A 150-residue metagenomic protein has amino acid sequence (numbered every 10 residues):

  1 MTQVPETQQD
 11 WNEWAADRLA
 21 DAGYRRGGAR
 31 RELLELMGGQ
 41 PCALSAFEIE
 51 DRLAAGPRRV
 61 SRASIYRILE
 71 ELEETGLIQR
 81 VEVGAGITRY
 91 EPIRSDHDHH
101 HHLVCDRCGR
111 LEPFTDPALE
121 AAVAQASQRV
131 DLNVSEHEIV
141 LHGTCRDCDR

Functional and structural regions predicted by a protein language model:
D10-G23: Short, Lys/Arg-enriched N-terminal segment that forms or immediately precedes the first helix of a structured domain
N12, A29-R30: Short, leucine-enriched amphipathic alpha-helices that occur as contiguous helical runs
G28, G39-S45: Short capping segments at the starts of secondary-structure elements
R31-L36: Pre-recognition alpha-helix immediately N-terminal to the DNA-recognition helix within helix-turn-helix or winged-helix
E48-A54, I65: A short acidic, leucine-rich amphipathic alpha-helix
I65-T75: Basic amphipathic alpha-helical segments that dock to polyanions
T75-R150: Non-DNA-binding regulatory cores of transcription-related proteins, predominantly C-terminal effector-binding
